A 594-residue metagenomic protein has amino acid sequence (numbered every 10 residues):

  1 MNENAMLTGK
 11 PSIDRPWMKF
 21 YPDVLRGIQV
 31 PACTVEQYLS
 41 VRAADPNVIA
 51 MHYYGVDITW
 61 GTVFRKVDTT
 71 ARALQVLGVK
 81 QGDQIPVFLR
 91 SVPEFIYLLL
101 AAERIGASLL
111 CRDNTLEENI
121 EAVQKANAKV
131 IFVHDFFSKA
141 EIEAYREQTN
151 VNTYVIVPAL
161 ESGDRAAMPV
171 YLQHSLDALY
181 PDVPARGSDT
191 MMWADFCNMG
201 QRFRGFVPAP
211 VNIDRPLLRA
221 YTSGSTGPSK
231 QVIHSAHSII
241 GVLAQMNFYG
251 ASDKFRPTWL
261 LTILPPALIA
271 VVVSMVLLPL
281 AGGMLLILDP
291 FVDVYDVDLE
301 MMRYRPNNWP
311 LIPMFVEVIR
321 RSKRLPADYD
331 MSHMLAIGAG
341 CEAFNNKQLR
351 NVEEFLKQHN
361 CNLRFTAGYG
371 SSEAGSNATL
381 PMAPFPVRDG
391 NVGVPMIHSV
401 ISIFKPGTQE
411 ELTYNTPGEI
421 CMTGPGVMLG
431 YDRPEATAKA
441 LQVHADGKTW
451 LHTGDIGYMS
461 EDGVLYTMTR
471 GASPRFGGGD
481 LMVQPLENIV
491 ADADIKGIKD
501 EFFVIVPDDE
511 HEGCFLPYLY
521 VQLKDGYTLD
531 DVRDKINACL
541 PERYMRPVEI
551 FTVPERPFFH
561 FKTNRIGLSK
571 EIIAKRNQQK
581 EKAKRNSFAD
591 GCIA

Functional and structural regions predicted by a protein language model:
M1-I58, T62-L77, Q81, E161-A185 (+4 more regions): N-lobe entry segment of adenylate-forming
Y53-V56, T70-T115, W259-P265: Conserved AMP-binding/adenylate-forming
T59-G61, P208, L217-L243: Conserved AMP-binding A3 loop
F64-T69, F196-R204, I213, V232-D253: Conserved structural elements of the adenylate-forming
G106, I240-W259, A267-P310, R321-R324: Conserved AMP-binding/adenylation subdomain of ANL enzymes
I131-F136, W309, G424, L429-G430 (+4 more regions): AMP-binding/adenylate-forming catalytic core of the ANL superfamily
A185-A194, P306-P310, R324-R388, V400: Gly/Ser/Thr-rich phosphate-binding loop
F502-P507, Y518-Q522, V532-A594: Conserved C-terminal "lid"/linker of ANL adenylate-forming enzymes
